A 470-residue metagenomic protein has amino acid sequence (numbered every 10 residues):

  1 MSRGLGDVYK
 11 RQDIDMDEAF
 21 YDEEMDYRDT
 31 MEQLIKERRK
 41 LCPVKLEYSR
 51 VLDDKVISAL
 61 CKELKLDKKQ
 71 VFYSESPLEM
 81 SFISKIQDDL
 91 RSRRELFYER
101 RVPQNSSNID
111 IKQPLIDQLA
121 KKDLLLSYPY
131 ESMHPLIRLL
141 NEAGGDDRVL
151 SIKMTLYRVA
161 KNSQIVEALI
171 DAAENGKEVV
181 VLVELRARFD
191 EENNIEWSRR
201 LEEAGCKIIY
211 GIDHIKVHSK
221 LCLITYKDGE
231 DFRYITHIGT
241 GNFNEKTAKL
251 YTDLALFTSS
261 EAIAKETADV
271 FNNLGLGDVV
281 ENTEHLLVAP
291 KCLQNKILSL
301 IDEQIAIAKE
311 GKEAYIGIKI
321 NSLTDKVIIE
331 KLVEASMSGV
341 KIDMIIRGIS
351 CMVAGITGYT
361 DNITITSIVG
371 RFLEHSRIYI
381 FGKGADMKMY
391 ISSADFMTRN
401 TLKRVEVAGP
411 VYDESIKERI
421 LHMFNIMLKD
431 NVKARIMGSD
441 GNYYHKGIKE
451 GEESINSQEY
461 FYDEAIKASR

Functional and structural regions predicted by a protein language model:
M1-Y9: Short, small-residue-biased leader/transition segments that mark boundaries at the very start of proteins
K10-E23, P43-R50, I116-I170, V279-M337 (+2 more regions): PLD-like (HKD) phosphodiesterase/transphosphatidyltransferase domain
D17, R28-S74, L78, K331: Active-site pocket-lining segments that scaffold enzyme catalytic pockets across diverse folds
M25-Q33, N108-K112, L136, A394: Short amphipathic beta-strand starts and helix->beta connectors
D29, Q33, S58, K62 (+11 more regions): Solvent-exposed alpha-helical segments within well-ordered globular domains of core cellular machineries
M31-R38, L115-I116, A306-I307, M397-T398: Short, flexible, solvent-exposed loop/turn segments with mixed acidic/basic and small polar residues
R50, N175-T247, A262-A264, G277 (+1 more regions): PLD/PLD-like phosphodiesterase catalytic module centered on the HKD motif
L66-S151, E230-L298: Active-site cores of enzymes that catalyze phosphoryl transfer or operate on phosphate-rich substrates
